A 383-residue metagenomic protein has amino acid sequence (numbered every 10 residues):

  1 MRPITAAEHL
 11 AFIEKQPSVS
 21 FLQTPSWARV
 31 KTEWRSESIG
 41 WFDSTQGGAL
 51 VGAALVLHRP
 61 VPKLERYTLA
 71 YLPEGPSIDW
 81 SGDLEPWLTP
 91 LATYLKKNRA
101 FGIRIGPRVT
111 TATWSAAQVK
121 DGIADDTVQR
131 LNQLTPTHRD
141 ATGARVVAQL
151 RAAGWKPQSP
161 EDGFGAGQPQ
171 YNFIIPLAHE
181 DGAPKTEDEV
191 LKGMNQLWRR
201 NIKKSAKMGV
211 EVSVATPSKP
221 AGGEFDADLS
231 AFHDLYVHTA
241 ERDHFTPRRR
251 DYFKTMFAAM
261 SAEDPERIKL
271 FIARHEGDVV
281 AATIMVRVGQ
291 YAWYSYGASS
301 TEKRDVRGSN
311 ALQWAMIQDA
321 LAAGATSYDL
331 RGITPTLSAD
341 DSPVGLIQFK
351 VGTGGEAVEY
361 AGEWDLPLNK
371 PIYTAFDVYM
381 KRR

Functional and structural regions predicted by a protein language model:
M1-G47, V51-E65, V109-A112, H138-G143 (+1 more regions): A conserved beta-strand-loop-helix scaffold within acyl/acetyltransferase catalytic domains
L50, Y67-A116: Glycine-rich, N-terminal phosphate-binding loop and its surrounding beta-alpha-beta segment
H58, L64, T110, W114-G182 (+1 more regions): Active-site/acyl-donor-binding loops of N-acyltransferases
A70-L72, I103, Y171, A292 (+1 more regions): Hydrophobic faces of well-ordered beta-strands that scaffold small-molecule active sites in alpha/beta enzyme cores
P73-D79, L131-T137, E302-R304, G308: The substrate-binding groove and active-site-proximal loops of carbohydrate-active enzymes, especially glycoside
T89, K254-A375: Aromatic (often tryptophan-rich) hydrophobic motifs at membrane interfaces
A92-N98, Q149, G163-A166, K204: Short, charge-rich binding segments
K96, R151, A206, L321-A322 (+1 more regions): Anion (oxyanion) recognition and catalysis
